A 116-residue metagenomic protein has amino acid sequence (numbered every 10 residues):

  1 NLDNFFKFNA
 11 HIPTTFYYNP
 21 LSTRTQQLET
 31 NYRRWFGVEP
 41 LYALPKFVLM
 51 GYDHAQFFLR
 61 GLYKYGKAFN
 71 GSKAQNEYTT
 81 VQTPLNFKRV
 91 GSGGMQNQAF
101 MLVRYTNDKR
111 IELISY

Functional and structural regions predicted by a protein language model:
N1-Y116: Extracytosolic ligand-binding ectodomains
